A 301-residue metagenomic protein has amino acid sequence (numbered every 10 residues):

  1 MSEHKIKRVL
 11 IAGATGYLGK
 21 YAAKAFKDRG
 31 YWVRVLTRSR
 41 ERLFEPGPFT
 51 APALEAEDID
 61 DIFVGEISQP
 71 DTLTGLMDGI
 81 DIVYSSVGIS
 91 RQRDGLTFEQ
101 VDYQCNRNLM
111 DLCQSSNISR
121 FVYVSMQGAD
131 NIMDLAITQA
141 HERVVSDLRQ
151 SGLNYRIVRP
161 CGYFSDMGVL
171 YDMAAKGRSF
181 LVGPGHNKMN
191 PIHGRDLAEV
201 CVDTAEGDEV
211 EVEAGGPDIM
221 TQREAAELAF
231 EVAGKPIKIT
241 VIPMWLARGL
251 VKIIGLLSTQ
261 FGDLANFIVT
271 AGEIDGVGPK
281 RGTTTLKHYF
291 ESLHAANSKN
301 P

Functional and structural regions predicted by a protein language model:
S2-W32, T37: N-terminal Rossmann NAD(P)H-binding glycine-rich loop of SDR-like oxidoreductase domains
E41-E45, T50-N108, L112-S115, D130: NAD(P)H-binding glycine-rich loop region in Rossmannoid oxidoreductase-like domains and their noncatalytic homologs
I89-A175: Glycine-/Pro-rich loop/turn segments that contact NAD(P) or position catalytic residues in Rossmann-like domains
C105, G183-A205, V210: Substrate-positioning beta->alpha
S165-D172, D203-V212, K235-P236: Glycine/proline-rich active-site loop of Rossmann-fold NAD(P)-dependent oxidoreductases
V182-N187, V212-M220, F230-G234, I242 (+1 more regions): Glycine-rich Rossmann NAD(P)(H)-binding loop
E224-E273: Terminal hydrophobic/aromatic helix or amphipathic segment near a protein terminus
A271-P301: Amphipathic terminal alpha-helices
